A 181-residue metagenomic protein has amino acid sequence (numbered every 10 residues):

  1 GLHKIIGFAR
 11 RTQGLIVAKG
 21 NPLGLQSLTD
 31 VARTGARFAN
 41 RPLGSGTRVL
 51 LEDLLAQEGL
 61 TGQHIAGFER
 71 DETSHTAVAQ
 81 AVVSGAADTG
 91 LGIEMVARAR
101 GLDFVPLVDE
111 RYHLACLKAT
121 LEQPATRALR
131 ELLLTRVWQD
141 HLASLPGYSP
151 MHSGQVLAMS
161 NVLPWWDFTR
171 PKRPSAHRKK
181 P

Functional and structural regions predicted by a protein language model:
G1-L2, L23-T29, R136-P181: N-terminal hydrophobic or amphipathic helices and topogenic motifs
G1-R11: A structural signal for short loop-to-beta-strand junctions that line the ligand-binding cleft of periplasmic/secreted
R10-T12, L102-E131, H152-A158: Periplasmic-binding protein-like
S27, A77-V78: Short acidic active-site motifs
T29-V49: Short loop->beta-strand "edge-of-pocket" segments that line small-molecule binding or catalytic clefts across diverse
T61-S74: Short beta-strand-to-loop elements that line the ligand-binding cleft of bilobed periplasmic-binding protein-like
A79-V108: A ligand-binding cleft/hinge motif common to bilobed small-molecule-binding domains
